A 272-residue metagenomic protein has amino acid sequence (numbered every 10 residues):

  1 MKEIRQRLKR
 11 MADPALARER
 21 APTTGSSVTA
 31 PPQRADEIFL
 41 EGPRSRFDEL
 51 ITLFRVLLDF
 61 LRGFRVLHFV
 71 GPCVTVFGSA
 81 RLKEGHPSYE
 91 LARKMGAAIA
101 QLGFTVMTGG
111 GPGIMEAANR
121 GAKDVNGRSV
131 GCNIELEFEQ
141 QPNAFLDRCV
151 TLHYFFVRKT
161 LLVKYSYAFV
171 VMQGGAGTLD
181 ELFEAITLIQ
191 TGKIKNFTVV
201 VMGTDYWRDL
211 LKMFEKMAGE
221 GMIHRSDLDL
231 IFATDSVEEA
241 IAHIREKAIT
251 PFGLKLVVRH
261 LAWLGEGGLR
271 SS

Functional and structural regions predicted by a protein language model:
K2-Q33, E37-I134, Q141: Glycine-rich beta-alpha loop segments
G63, L67, V125, Y165 (+4 more regions): Change "in soluble alpha/beta enzymes" to "in soluble alpha/beta proteins
V66-F69, A98-A100, K123, Q140-A144 (+3 more regions): Solvent-exposed alpha-helices and their adjacent loops that cap or buttress functional pockets in soluble metabolic
P72-T75, F104-T105, G127-G131, D147-V150 (+3 more regions): Structural motif
G113-M172: Acidic/glycine-enriched connector segments
E135-Q141, T178, Y206-D209: Short gly/pro/ser/thr-enriched loop/turn and capping motifs at secondary-structure boundaries
H153-D205, P251-G253: Active-site/ligand-binding-proximal alpha/beta "capping" segment
V201-S272: C-terminal functional extensions of proteins
